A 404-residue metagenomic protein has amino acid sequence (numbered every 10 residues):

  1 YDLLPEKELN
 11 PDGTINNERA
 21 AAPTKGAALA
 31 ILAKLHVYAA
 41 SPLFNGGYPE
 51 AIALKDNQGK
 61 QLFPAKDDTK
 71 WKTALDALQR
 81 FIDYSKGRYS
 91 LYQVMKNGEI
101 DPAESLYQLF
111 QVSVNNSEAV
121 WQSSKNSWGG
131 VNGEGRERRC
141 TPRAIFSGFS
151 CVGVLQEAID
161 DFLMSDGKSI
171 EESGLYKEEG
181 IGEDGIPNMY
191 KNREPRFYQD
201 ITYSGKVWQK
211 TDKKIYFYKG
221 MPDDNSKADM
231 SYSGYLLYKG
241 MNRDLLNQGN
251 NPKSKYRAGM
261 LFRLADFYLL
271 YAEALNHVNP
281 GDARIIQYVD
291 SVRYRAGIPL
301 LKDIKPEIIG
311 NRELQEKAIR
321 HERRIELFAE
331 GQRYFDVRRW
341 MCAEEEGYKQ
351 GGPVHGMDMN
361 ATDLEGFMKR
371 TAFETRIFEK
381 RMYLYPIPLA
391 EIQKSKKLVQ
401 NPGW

Functional and structural regions predicted by a protein language model:
Y1, A22-L29, K34-D223, G347: An aromatic- and glycine-enriched ligand-binding surface/loop that stacks and positions planar moieties
D2-A20: Flexible helix-coil transition and linker loops at the boundaries of alpha-helical arrays
N16-R19, A39, P49, N57-G59 (+8 more regions): Long, intrinsically disordered, low-complexity segments
Y38, N45, D67, L270 (+2 more regions): Alpha-helix C-terminal capping/termination sites
I186-Y294: C-terminal substrate/ligand-recognition segments
